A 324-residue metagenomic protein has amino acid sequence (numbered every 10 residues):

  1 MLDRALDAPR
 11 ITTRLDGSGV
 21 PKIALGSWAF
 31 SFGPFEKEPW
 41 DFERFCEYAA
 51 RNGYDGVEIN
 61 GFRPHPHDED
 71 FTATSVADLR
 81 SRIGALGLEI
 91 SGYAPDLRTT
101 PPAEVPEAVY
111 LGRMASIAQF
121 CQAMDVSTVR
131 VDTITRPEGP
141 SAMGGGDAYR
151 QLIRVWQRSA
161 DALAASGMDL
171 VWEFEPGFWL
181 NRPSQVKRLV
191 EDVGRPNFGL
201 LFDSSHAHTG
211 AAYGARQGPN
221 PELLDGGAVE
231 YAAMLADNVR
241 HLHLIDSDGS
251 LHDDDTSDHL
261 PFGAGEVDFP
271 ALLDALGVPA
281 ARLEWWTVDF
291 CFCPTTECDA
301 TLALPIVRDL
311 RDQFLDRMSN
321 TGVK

Functional and structural regions predicted by a protein language model:
M1-V126, R195, G199, D274 (+1 more regions): N-terminal pre-domain/capping segments
L6-T12, R82-L86, P101-F202, C298: Active-site acidic/histidine proton-transfer and metal-coordination neighborhood in alpha/beta enzyme cores
W28-G33, N60-F62, P95-R98, I134-R136 (+4 more regions): Active-site beta-loop-alpha junctions enriched in small/polar residues
P39-D41, F71-A77, E107-A115, G145-W156 (+3 more regions): Charged helix-capping and loop-helix junction motifs
G56, Y93, W156-P261, E266 (+1 more regions): Acidic/histidine-rich catalytic cores of soluble enzymes
V57-N60, I90-P95, S127-I134, L170-E173 (+1 more regions): Short beta-strand segments at enzyme active-site cores
R63-A73, D96-R113, T135-A148, A215 (+3 more regions): Surface-exposed, active-site-proximal loop segments in enzymatic domains
W285-I306: A short, acidic, flexible beta-alpha connecting loop/helix-capping segment that sits on the rim of active
